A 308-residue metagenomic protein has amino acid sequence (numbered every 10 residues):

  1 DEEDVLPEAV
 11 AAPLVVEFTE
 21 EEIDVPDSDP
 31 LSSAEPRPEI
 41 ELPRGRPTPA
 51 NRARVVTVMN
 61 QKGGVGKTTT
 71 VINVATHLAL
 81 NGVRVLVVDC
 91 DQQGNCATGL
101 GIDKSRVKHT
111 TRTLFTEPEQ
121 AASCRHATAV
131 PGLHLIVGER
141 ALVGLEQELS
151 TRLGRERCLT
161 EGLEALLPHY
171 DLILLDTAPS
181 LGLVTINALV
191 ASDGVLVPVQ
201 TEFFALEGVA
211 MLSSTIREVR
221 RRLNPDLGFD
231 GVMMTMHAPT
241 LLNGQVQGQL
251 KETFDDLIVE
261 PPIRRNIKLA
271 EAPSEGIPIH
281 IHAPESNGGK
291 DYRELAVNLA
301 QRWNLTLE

Functional and structural regions predicted by a protein language model:
D1-E308: P-loop NTP-binding core
